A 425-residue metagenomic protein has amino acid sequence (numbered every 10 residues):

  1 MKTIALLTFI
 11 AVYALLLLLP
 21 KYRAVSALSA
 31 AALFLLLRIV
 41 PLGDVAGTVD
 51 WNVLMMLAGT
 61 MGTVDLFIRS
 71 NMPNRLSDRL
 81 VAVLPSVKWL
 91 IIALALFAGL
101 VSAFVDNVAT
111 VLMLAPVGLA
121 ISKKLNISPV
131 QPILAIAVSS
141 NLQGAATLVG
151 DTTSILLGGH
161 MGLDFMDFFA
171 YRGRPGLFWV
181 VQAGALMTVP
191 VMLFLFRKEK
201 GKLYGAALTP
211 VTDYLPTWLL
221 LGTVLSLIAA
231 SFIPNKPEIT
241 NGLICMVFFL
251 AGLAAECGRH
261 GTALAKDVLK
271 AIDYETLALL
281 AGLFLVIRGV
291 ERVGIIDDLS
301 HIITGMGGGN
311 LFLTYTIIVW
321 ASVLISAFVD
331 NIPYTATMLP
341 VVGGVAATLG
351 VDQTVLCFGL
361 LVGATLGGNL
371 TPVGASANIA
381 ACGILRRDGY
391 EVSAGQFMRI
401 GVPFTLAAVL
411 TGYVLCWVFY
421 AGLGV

Functional and structural regions predicted by a protein language model:
M1-F67, G173-H301, R399-V425: Hydrophobic transmembrane alpha-helices of multi-pass small-molecule transporters
A24, N52, K88-W89, V130 (+5 more regions): Residues that define the loop-to-transmembrane-helix transition and helix capping in multi-pass membrane transporters
G43-V130, L279-T348, T354: Membrane-embedded alpha-helical segments and adjacent helix-loop junctions characteristic of multi-pass solute
M61-D65, P85, F97-N107, V138-T147 (+5 more regions): Helix-loop-helix module between adjacent transmembrane segments
N74-L76, A109-A120, I133-L134, T147-L163 (+5 more regions): Re-entrant/interfacial helical elements at transmembrane boundaries that shape and gate the permeation pathway
K124-T217, D352, A380-L415: Membrane-core helix-loop-helix motifs of multi-pass transport proteins
A170-W179, A183, L313-V425: C-terminal transmembrane helix pair
